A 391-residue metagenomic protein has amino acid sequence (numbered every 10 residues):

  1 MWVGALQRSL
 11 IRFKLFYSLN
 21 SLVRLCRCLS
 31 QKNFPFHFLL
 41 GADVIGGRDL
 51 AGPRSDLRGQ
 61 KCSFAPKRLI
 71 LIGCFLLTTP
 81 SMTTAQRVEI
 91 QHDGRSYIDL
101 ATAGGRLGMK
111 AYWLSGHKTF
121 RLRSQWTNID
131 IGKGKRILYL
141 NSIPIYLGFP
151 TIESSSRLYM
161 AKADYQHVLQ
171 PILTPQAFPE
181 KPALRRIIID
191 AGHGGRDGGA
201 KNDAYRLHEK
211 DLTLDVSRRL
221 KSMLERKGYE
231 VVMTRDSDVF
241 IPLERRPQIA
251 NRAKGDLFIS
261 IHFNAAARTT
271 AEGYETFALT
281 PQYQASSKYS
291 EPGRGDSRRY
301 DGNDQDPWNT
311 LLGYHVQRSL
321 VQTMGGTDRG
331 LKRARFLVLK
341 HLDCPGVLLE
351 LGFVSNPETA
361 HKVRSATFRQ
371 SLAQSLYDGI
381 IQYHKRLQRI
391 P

Functional and structural regions predicted by a protein language model:
C26-C28, C62, C74: Cysteine-centered motifs
L29, F34-L39, L50, L57: Short hydrophobic targeting helices and cationic amphipathic motifs that mediate membrane/organellar targeting
R68-T79: Bacterial N-terminal signal peptides
T83-D197, N202-A204, H208, D215 (+3 more regions): Primary recognition of N-terminal secretory signal peptides and signal-anchoring hydrophobic helices
A204-P391: Active-site-proximal helix/loop segments of hydrolytic enzymes
